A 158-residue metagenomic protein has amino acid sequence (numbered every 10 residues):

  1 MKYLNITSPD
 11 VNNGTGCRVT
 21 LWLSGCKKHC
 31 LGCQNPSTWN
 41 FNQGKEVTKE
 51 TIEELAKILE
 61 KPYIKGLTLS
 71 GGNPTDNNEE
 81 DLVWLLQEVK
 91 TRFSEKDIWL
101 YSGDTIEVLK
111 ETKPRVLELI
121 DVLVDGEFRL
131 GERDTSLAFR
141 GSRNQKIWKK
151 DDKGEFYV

Functional and structural regions predicted by a protein language model:
M1-L4, C17, N35-L100, I106-K113: Conserved Radical SAM active-site core
K2-H29: N-terminal pre-triad scaffold of radical SAM enzymes
N12, E107, E132, F156: Flexible, glycine-rich phosphate/dinucleotide-binding loops and adjacent beta-alpha linkers at cofactor/substrate
N77-L86, K90, R133-V158: P-loop/Walker A phosphate-binding loop and immediately adjacent motor/lid segment at beta-alpha junctions
D121: Receiver (REC) domain switch/active-site residues of two-component response regulators
F128-R129: Short, acidic/turn-prone active-site loops that include or flank metal/cofactor- and phosphate-binding residues
